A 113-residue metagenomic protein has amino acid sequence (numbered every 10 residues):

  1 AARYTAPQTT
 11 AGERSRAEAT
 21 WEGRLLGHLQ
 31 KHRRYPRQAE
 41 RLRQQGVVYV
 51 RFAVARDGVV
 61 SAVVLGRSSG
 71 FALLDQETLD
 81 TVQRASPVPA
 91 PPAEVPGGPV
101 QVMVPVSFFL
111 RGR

Functional and structural regions predicted by a protein language model:
A1-H28, A53: Intrinsic-disorder/low-complexity signature in envelope-associated proteins
Y4-A6, R16-E22, R34-A39, V59-L65: Short low-complexity stretches enriched in small and charged residues
T10-R14, V63, R67, P91: Residue-level detector of alpha-helix boundaries and kinks
S15-A19, R34-R41, L79-R113: Short, positively biased Gly/Pro-containing turn/loop motifs at secondary-structure boundaries
R24-L26, Q45-Y49, V60, G97-M103: Extracytoplasmic
L25-R33, A55-V60, S107-R113: Short charge-dense sequence patches
A39-A72, T78-A85: Short tight loops/turns at secondary-structure junctions
